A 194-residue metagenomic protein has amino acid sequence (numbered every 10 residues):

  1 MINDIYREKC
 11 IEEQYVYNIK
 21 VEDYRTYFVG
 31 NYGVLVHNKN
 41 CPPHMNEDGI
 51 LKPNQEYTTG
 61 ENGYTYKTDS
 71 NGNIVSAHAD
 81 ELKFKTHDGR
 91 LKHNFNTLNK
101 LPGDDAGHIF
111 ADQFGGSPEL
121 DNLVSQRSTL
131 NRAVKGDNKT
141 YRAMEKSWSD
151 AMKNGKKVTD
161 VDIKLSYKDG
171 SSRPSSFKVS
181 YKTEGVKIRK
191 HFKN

Functional and structural regions predicted by a protein language model:
M1-C41: HINT/intein-family self-processing domains that catalyze protein splicing or autoproteolytic maturation of precursor
R7, N18, E47, N54-E56 (+1 more regions): Alpha-helical interaction segments
P42-N46: Short, low-complexity S/T/E/D/G/P-rich linear segments that nucleate or cap local secondary structure
K52, E56-N194: Domain-level detector of nuclease and nuclease-like folds in predominantly extracellular/periplasmic contexts
